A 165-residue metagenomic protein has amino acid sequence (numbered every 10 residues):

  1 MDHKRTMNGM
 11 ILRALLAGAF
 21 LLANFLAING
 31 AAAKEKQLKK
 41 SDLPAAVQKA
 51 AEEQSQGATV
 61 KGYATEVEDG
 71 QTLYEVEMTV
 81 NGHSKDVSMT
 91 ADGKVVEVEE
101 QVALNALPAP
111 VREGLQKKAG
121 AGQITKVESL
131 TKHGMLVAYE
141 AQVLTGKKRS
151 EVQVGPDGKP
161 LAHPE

Functional and structural regions predicted by a protein language model:
M1-T6, A27-A33: Basic/polar N-terminal segments that are highly enriched at the extreme N-terminus, encompassing both cleavable
D2-A17: Bacterial N-terminal signal peptides that target proteins for export
R13-A27: Bacterial N-terminal signal peptides
G30-E165: Mature soluble domains of exported/periplasmic/lumenal proteins and thiol-rich metal-chelating peptides
